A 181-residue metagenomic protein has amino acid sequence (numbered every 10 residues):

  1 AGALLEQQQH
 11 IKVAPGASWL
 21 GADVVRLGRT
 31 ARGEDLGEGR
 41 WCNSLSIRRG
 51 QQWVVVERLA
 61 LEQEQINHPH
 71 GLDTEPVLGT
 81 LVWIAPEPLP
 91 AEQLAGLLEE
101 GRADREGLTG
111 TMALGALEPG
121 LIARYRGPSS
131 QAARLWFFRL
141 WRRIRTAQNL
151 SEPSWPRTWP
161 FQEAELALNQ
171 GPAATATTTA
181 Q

Functional and structural regions predicted by a protein language model:
A1-Q8: Intrinsically disordered, low-complexity linker/loop segments enriched in Gly/Pro and charged/polar residues
K12-A14, R48: Feature marks extracellular polysaccharide-active and adherence modules
S18-W19: Repeated loop/turn-to-beta-strand initiation elements of outer-membrane beta-barrel proteins
D23-A173: A structural signal for small-residue-enriched, beta-sheet-centric alpha/beta enzyme cores and oligomeric scaffold folds
